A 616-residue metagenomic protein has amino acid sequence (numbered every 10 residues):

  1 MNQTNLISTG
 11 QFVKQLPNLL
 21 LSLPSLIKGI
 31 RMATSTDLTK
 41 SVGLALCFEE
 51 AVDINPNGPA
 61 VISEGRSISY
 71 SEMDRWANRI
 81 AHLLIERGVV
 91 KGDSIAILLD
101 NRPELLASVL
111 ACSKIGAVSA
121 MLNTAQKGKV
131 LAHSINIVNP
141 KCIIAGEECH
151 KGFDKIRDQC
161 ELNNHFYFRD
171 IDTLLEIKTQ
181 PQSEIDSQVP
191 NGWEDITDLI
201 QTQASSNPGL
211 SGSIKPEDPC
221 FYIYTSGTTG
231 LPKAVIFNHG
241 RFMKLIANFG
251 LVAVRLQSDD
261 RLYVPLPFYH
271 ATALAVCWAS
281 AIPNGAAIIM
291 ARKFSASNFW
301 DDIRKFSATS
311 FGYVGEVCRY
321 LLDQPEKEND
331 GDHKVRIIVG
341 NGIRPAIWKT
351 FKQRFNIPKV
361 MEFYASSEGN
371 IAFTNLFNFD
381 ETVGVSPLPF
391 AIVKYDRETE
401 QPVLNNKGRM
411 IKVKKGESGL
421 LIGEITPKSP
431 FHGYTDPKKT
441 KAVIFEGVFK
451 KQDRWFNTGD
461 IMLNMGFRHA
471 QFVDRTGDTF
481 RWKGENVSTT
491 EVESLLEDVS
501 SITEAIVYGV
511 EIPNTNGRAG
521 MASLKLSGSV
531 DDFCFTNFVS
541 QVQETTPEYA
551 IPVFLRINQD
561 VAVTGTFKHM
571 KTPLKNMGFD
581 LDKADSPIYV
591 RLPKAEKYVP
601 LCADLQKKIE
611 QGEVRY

Functional and structural regions predicted by a protein language model:
N2-L19, E86-R87, L110, K114-L199: Structural core segment of the AMP-binding/adenylate-forming
T36-L44, E49, N57-R102, L106-L110 (+2 more regions): Conserved AMP-binding/adenylate-forming core of the ANL superfamily
S69-S71, C220-K244: Conserved AMP-binding A3 loop
Q126-H133, I143-A145, A365, L420 (+3 more regions): AMP-binding/adenylate-forming catalytic core of the ANL superfamily
Q188-E194, D198-Y224, L231, R255-R261: Conserved pre-ATP/AMP-binding loop-to-beta segment of ANL
M243-R261, Y269-T309, Q324: Conserved AMP-binding/adenylation subdomain of ANL enzymes
P283, K305-Y313, L322-D396, P430 (+1 more regions): Gly/Ser/Thr-rich phosphate-binding loop
I506-I512, M521-K525, N537-Y616: Conserved C-terminal "lid"/linker of ANL adenylate-forming enzymes
